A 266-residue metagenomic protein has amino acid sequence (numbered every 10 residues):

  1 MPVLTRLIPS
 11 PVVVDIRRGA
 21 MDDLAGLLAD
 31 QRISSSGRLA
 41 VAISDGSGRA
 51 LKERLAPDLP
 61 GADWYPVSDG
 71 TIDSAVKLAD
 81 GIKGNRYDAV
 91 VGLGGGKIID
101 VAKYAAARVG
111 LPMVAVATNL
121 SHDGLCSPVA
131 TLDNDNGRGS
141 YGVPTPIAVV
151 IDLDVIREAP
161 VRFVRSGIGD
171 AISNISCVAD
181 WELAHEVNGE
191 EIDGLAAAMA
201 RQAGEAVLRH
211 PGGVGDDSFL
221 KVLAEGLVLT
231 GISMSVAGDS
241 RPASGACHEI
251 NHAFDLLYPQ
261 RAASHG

Functional and structural regions predicted by a protein language model:
M1-A89: ATP/NTP phosphate-donor binding region
R6-L7, I33-S35, I82-N85, A106 (+5 more regions): Solvent-exposed alpha-helices and their adjacent loops that cap or buttress functional pockets in soluble metabolic
V12, R108-A203: A glycine/threonine-rich phosphate-anchoring loop and its flanking beta-alpha core in nucleotide/phosphate-binding
A42-S44, G94, I151: Short beta-strand/turn micro-motifs composed of small residues that flank or help shape donor/cofactor-binding pockets
G48-K52, K97-K103, H122-L125, A243 (+1 more regions): Short glycine/serine/threonine-rich phosphate/pyrophosphate-binding segments that cradle anionic phosphate groups
I82-A105, V109-T118: A short, small-residue-rich loop immediately preceding and capping a beta-strand
L195-G266: Active-site segments that bind and position negatively charged phosphate/pyrophosphate groups
